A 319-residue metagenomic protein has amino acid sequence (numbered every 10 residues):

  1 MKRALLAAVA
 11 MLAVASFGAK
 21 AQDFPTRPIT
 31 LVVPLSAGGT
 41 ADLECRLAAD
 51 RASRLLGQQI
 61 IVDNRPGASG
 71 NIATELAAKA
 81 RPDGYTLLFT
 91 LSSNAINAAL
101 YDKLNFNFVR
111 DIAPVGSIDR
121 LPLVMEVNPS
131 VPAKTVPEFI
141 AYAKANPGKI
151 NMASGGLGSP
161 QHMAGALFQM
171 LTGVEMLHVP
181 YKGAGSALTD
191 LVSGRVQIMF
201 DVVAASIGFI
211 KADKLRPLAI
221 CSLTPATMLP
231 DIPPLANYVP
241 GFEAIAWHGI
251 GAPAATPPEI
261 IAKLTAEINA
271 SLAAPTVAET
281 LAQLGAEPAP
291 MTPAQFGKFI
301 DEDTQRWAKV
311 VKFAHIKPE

Functional and structural regions predicted by a protein language model:
A4-A13: Sec-dependent N-terminal signal peptides
V14-G18: N-terminal signal peptide c-region/cleavage motif recognized by signal peptidases
A21-R110, G148-N151, L157, G173-V202 (+2 more regions): N-terminal (or domain-start) structured segment
T26-P28, M170, V174, K211-A212 (+1 more regions): An extracytoplasmic/periplasmic, membrane-proximal ligand-sensing/linker region
K79-Y85, A99-S186, L235, P240 (+1 more regions): Hinge/capping helix and adjacent helix->loop/strand transition within the periplasmic-binding protein
N94-K103, Q169-L171, I198-D231: A ligand-binding cleft/hinge motif common to bilobed small-molecule-binding domains
